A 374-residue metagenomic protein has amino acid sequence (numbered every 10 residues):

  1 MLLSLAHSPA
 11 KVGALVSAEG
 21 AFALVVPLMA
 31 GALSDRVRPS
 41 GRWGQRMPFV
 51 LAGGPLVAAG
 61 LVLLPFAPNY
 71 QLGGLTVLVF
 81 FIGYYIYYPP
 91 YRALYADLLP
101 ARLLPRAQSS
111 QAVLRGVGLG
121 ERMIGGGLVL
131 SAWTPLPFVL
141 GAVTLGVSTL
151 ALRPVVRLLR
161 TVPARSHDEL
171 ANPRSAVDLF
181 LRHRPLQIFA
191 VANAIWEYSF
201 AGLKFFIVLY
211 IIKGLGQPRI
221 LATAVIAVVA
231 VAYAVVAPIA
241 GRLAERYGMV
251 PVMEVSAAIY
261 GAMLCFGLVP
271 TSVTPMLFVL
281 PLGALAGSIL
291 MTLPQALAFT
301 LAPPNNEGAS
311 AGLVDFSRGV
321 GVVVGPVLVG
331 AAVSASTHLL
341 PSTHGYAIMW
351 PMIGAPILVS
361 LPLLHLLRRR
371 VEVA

Functional and structural regions predicted by a protein language model:
M1-K11, F205-L221: Short amphipathic helix-loop junctions that connect adjacent transmembrane helices in Major Facilitator Superfamily/SLC
A23, P105-G127, S317-P326: Glycine-rich segments within core transmembrane alpha-helices of 12-TM secondary carriers
P27-R42, V236-G248: Helix-to-loop junctions at the C-terminal end of transmembrane segments in multipass secondary transporters
G44-V62, P251-F266: Structural signature of the two symmetry-related core transmembrane helices
Q45, L128-T144, A331-A355: A membrane-interface helix-boundary motif in multi-pass transporters
P65, V147-R157, P351-A374: Multi-pass alpha-helical transporter architecture, strongest for 12-TM Major Facilitator/SLC carriers used
I86-L99, I289-P303: Intracellular juxtamembrane helix-capping segments at the cytosolic ends of symmetry-related transmembrane helices
L159-V191: Juxtamembrane intracellular "pre-TM" segments in multi-pass secondary transporters
